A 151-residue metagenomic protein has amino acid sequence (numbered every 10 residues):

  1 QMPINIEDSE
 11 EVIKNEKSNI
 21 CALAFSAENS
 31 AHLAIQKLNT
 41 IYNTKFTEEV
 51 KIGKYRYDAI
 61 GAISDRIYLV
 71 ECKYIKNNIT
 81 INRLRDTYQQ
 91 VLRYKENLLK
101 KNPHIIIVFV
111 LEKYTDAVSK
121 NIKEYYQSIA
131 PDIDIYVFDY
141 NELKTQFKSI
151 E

Functional and structural regions predicted by a protein language model:
M2-K14, Y88-L92, E96-F109, K113-E151: Charged, structured surface patches that assemble and position nucleic-acid processing machinery
P3-I52: Acidic-basic catalytic patches of nuclease active cores, encompassing PD-(D/E)XK and other metal-cofactor nuclease
A27-I35, T80, L84-T87, V91 (+1 more regions): Generic alpha-helical secondary structure
I41-N43, S64-R66, P131: Short glycine/proline-enriched coil/turn segments at helix->beta-strand junctions
I52, I75, N141-L143: Short, solvent-exposed coil/turn elements at secondary-structure transition points
G53-Y57: Short beta-strand or tight-loop elements that sit immediately N-terminal to catalytic metal-binding acidic residues
I60-L69, L99: Active-site beta-strand-loop-beta-strand hairpin of nuclease catalytic cores that positions key catalytic residues
I63, E71-Y88, K113-Y114: Short beta-strand-loop-alpha-helix junction that forms the active-site gateway of nucleic-acid-processing nucleases
